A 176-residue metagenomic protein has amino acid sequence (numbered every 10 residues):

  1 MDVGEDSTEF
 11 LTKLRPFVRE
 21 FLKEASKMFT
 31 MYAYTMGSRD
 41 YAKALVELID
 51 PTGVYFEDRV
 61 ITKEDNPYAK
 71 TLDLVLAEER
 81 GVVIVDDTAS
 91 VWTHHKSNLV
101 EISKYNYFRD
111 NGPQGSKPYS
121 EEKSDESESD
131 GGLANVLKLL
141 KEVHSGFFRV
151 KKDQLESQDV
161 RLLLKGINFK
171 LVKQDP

Functional and structural regions predicted by a protein language model:
M1-P176: HAD-like aspartate-dependent phosphatase fold
